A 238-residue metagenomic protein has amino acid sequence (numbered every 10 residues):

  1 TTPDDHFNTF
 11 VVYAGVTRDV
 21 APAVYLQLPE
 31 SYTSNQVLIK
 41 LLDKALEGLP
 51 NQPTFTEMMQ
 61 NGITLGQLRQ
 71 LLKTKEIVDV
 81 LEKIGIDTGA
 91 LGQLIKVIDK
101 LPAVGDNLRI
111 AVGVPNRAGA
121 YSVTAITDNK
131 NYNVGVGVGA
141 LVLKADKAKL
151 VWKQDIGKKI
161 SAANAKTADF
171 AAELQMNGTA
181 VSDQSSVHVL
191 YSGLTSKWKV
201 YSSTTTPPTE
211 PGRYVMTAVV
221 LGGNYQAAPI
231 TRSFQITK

Functional and structural regions predicted by a protein language model:
T1-K238: Solvent-exposed beta-strand/loop surfaces, strongest in extracytoplasmic domains of secreted and cell-surface proteins
